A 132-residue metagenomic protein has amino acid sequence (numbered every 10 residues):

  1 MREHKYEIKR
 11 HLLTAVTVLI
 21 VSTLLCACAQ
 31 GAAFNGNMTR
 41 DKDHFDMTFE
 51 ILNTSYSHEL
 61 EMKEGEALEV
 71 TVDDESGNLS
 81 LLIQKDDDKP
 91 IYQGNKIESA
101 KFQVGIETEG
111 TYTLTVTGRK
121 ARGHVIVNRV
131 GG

Functional and structural regions predicted by a protein language model:
M1-C28: Sec-dependent bacterial lipoprotein signal peptides
C28-E59: Transition segment at domain starts
G31-N35, K120-G132: C-terminal edge strands of extracellular/lumenal beta-sandwich accessory domains
M47-T48, D74-E75, Y92, G105-E107: Short, surface-exposed interaction patches in beta-rich subdomains that mediate adhesion/assembly near membranes
T48-L82, R122: Post-signal-peptide N-terminal segment of Sec-exported extracytoplasmic proteins
E64-V70, K101-R122: Noncatalytic modules at the cell exterior or secretory-pathway interfaces, chiefly beta-strand-rich lectin/adhesion
S76-G94, V127-G131: Short, surface-exposed beta-strand/strand-loop-strand elements in extracellular ectodomains
N95-K101: Short, solvent-exposed loop/turn segments in extracellular or other extracytoplasmic domains
